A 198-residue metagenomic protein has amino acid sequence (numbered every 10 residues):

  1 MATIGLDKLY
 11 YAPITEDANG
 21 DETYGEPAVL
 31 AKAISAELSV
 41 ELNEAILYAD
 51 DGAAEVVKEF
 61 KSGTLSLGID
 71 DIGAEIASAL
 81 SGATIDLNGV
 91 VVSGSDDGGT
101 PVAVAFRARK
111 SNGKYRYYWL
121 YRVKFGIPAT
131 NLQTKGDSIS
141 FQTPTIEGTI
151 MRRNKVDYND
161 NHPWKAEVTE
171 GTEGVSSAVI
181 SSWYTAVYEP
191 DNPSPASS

Functional and structural regions predicted by a protein language model:
M1-A77, F125-T143: Solvent-exposed edge beta-strands and adjacent loop segments that serve as assembly or binding interfaces
T3, A18, T23, D50 (+6 more regions): Intrinsically disordered, low-complexity segments enriched in small/polar residues
K8-L9, E22, I46, Y115-W119 (+2 more regions): Intrinsically disordered, low-complexity segments enriched in small/polar residues
I14, D70-A74, R109-S111, V123-P128 (+2 more regions): Generic structural motif
G25-A31, Y117-V123, D160-T169: Short amphipathic beta-strand/extended segments with alternating polar/hydrophobic composition
I34, V104-F106, E167: Intrinsic disorder/low-complexity segments
E55-Y121: Structured, beta-strand-rich domain cores that present glycine/charged loop surfaces used to bind extended ligands
P128-S198: Mixed-charge, glycine-accented linear interaction segment located at domain edges/termini
